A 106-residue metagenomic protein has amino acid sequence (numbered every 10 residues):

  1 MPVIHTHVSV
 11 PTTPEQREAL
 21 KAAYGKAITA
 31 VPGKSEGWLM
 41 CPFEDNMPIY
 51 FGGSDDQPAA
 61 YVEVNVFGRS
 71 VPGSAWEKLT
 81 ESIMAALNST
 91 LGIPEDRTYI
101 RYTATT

Functional and structural regions predicted by a protein language model:
M1-T106: Interaction-mediating elements
